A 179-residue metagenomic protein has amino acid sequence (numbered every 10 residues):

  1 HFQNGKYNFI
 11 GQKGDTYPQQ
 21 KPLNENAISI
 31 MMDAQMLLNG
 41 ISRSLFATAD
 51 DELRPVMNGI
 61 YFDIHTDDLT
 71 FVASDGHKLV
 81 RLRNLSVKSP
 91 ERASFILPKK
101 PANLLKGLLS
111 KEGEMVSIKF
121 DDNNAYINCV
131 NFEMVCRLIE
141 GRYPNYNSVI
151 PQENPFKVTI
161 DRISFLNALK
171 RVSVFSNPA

Functional and structural regions predicted by a protein language model:
H1-A179: Structural preference for solvent-exposed beta-strand-turn elements and adjacent flexible terminal/loop segments within
